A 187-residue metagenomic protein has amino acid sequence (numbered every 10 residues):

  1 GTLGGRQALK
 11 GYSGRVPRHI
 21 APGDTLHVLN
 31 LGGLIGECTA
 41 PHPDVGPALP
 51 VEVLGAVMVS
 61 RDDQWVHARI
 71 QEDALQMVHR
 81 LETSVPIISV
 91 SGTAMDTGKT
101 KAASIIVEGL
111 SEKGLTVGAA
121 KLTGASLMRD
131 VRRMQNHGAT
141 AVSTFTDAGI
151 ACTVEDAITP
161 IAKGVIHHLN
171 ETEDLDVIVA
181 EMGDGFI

Functional and structural regions predicted by a protein language model:
G1-G55: Long, basic/Gly/Ser/Thr-rich N-terminal segments that mediate initial subcellular attachment or targeting
T2-L3, L31, P41-H42, A56 (+4 more regions): Fold-independent oxyanion-binding glycine-rich loops and adjacent beta-strand/coil segments at enzyme active sites
V16-R18, I105-V107, R133-H137: Short, solvent-exposed amphipathic alpha-helical segments in soluble enzyme and RNA/protein-processing domains
L29, G33, V85-I88, T97-K101 (+4 more regions): Conserved active-site and cofactor/substrate-binding residues in soluble primary-metabolism enzymes
D44-A48, V59-D62, D96-G98, S126-R129: Short, well-ordered, mixed-charge alpha-helical segments that flank or form enzyme active sites
V51-L75: N-terminal pre-Walker A segment at the start of P-loop NTPase domains
I70-A125: Walker A (P-loop) phosphate-binding motif
S111-I187: ATP-dependent carboxylate-amine ligase catalytic core
